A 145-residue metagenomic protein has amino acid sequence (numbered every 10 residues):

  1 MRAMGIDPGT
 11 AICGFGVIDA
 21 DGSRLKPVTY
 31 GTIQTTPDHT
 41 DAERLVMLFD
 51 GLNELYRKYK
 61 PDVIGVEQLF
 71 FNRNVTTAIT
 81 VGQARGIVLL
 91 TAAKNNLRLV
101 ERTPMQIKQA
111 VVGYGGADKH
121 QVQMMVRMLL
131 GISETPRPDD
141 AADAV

Functional and structural regions predicted by a protein language model:
M1-V145: Phosphate- and other anionic-substrate recognition elements at nucleic-acid/protein interfaces
